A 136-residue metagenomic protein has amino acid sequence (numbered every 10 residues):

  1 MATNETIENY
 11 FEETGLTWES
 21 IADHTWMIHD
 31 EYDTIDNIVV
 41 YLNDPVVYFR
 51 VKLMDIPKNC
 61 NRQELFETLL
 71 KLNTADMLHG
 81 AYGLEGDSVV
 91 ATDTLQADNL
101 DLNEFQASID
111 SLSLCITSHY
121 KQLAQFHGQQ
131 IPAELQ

Functional and structural regions predicted by a protein language model:
M1-I35, T74-M77, A81: Charge-rich, low-complexity N-terminal segments
I21-A22, N43, E85: Structural motif
T25-W26, V47, V89: Hydrophobic residues embedded in beta-strands of well-ordered beta-sheets
N37-D55: A short acidic-to-branched-hydrophobic micro-motif
R50-S88, T92: Short, internal acidic amphipathic alpha-helical interface segments that mediate docking to partner proteins
E67, K71-T74, D101-H127: Ampiphathic alpha-helical segments that act as solvent-exposed interaction surfaces
G83-S113: A short, solvent-exposed beta-edge/loop patch
A124-Q136: Short, highly charged C-terminal tails/helix-capping segments
